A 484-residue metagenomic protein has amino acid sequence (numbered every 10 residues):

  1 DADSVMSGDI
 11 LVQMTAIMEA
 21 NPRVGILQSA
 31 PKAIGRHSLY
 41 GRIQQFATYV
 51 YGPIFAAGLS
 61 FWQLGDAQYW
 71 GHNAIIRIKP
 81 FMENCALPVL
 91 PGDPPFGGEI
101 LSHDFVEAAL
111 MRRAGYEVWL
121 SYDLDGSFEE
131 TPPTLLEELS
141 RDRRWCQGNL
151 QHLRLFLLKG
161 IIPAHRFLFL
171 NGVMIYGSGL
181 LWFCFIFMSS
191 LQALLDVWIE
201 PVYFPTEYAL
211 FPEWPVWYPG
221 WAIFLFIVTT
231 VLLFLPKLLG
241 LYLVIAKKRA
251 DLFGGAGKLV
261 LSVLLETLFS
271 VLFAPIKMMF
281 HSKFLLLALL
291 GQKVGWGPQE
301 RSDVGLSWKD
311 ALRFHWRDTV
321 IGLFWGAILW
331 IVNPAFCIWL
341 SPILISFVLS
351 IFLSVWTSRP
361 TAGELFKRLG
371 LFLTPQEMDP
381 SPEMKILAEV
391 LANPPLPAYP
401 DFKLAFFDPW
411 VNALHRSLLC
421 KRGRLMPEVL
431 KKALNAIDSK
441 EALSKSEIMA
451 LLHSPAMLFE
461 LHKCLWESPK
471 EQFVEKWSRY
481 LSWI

Functional and structural regions predicted by a protein language model:
D1-G160: Internal catalytic domains of large membrane-associated glycosyltransferases
Q13, A250-G254, V294-G297, A362-G370: Short, Lys/Arg-enriched, Gly/Pro-containing loop segments at transmembrane-helix junctions of multi-pass membrane
L27-S29, I43, I76, M111 (+5 more regions): Generic structural hydrophobic/aromatic packing signal, biased to beta-strands
L64, T131-L135, R141-C337: Basic/Trp-rich segment in TM-proximal cytosolic loops or flexible interdomain/linker regions
A86-L90, W119-L124, P219, R301-S302 (+2 more regions): Short acidic (Asp/Glu) and glycine-rich catalytic loops that position anionic groups and cofactors
E300, W308-I484: C-terminal amphipathic alpha-helical interaction region
